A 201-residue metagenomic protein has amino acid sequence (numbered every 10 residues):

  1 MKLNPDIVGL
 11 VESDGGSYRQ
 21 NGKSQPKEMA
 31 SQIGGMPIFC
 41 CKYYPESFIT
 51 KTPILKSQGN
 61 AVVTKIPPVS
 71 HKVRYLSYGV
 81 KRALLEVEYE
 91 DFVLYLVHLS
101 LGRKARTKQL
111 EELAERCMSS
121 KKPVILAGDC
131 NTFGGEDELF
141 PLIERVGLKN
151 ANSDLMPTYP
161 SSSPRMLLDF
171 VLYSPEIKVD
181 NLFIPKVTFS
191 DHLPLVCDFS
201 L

Functional and structural regions predicted by a protein language model:
M1-D14: Proline-aspartate-enriched helix->loop->beta-strand connector
N4, Q25, M29, R106-Q109 (+1 more regions): Stable alpha-helical elements in mature extracytoplasmic
N4-D6, G34-M36, F92, K121-P123: Loop/turn elements at helix/coil->beta-strand transitions in domains of secreted/extracellular proteins
V11, V97, A127-D129: Active-site flanking residues adjacent to catalytic metal/cofactor-binding acidic residues
S13-F92, P185-K186: Structured beta-strand-rich core segments of catalytic domains in phosphoester-bond hydrolases
D14, Y43-Y44, S100, C130-N131 (+1 more regions): Catalytic metal-binding/acid-base residues of hydrolase active sites
P68-Y75, E88, A105-T107, E115-I125 (+1 more regions): Metal-dependent phosphoester-hydrolase catalytic domains
L96-G102: Glycine-rich phosphate-binding "P-loop"
